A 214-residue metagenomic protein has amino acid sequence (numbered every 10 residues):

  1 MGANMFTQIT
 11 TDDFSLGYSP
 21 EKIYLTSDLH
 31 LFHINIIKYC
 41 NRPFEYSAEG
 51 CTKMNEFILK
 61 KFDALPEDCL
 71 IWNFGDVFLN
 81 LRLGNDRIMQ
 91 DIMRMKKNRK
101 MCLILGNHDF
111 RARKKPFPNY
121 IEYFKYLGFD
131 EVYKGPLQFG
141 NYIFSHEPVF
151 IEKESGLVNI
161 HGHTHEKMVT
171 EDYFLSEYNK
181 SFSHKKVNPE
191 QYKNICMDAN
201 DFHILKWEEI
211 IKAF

Functional and structural regions predicted by a protein language model:
M1, T52, I104-L105, G156 (+2 more regions): Intrinsic disorder/low-complexity signature
M1-E49, Q191-F214: Acidic, histidine-bearing metal-coordination/catalytic regions of metal-dependent phosphoesterases
G2-M5, G50-C51, N80-R82, P136-F139: A short linear-motif detector with a strong N-terminal bias
Q8-T10, F14, D86, F129 (+1 more regions): Sparse, context-dependent recognition of short Cys/His-centered cofactor- or disulfide-binding micro-motifs
G17, Y24-T26, L31-V132: Core catalytic region of metal-dependent phosphoesterases/phosphodiesterases, especially metallo-beta-lactamase-like
S19, Y24, C51, A112 (+2 more regions): Generic detector of bulky aromatic hydrophobic side chains
K22-I23, C102, P136, Y142: A residue-level structural signature of the nucleotidyltransferase/glycosyltransferase Rossmann-like core
Y120-F214: Conserved beta-sheet core of the metallophosphoesterase superfamily
